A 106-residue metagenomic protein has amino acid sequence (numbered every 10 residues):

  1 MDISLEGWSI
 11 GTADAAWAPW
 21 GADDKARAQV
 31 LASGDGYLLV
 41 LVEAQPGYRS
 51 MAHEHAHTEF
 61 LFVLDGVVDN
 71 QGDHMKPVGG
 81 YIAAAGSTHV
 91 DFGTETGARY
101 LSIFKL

Functional and structural regions predicted by a protein language model:
M1-G36: A short, N-terminal "cap"/entry segment at the start of jelly-roll beta-barrel domains of the cupin/DSBH fold
A28-Q29, L41-E43: Short amphipathic
A32-Y37, Q45-E59, M75-K76: A short beta-loop-beta micro-motif enriched in histidine and acidic residues
A56-N70: Glycine- and acidic-residue-biased ligand/ion/polar-headgroup-sensing regions
F60, I82, T96-L106: A short hydrophobic beta-strand segment most commonly corresponding to one strand of the jelly-roll/cupin
N70-V90: Short acidic-glycine-tyrosine-enriched beta hairpin
